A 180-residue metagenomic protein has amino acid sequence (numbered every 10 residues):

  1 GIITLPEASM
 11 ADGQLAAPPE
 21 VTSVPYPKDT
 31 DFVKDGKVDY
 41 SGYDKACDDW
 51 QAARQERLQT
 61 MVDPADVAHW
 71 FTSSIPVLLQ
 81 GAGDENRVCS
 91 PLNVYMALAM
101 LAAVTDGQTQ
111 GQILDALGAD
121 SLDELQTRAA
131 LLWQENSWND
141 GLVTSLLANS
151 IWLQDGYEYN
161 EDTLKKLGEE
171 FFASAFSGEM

Functional and structural regions predicted by a protein language model:
G1-I2, Y159: Intrinsically disordered, low-complexity Ser/Thr/Pro-rich tracts
I3-Q112: Flexible propeptides and autoinhibitory/regulatory segments associated with cysteine proteases
E20, P25, D31-K34, D84-E85 (+3 more regions): Non-catalytic, conformational "gating/processing" segments within enzyme and secreted inhibitor domains
Q110, L114, L146-A148: Extracellular structured ligand-interaction cores
I113-L125: Structured all-alpha helical bundle cores of eukaryotic regulatory proteins
